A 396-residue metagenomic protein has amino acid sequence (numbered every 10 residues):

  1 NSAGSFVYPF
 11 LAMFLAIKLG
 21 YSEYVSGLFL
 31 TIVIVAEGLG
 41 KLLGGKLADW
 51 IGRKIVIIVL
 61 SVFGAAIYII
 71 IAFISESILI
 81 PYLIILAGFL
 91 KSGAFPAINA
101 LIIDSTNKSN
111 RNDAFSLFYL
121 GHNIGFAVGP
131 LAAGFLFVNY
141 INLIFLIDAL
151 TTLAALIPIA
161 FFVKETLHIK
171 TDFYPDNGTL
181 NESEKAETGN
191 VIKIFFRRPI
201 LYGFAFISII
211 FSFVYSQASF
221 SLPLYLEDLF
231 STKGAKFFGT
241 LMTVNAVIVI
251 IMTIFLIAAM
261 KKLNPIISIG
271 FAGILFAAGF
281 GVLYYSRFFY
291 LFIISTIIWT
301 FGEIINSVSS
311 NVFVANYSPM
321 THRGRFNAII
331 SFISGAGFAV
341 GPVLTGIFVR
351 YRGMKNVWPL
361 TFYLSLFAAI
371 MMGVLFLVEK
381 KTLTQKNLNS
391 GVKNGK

Functional and structural regions predicted by a protein language model:
F10-Y24, F220-F237: Short amphipathic helix-loop junctions that connect adjacent transmembrane helices in Major Facilitator Superfamily/SLC
I34-L42, F126-A127, A246-I254, F338-A339: Residue-level signature of mid-helix packing/kink "hotspots" within the transmembrane helices of 12-pass Major
K41-G52, M252-N264, V349: Helix-to-loop junctions at the C-terminal end of transmembrane segments in multipass secondary transporters
I55-I69, I267-G281: Structural signature of the two symmetry-related core transmembrane helices
A72-I84, Y284-S295: Helix-loop junctions at membrane interfaces in 12-TM secondary transporters
I85-I124: Cytoplasmic helix-loop-helix junction between adjacent transmembrane helices in 12-TM secondary transporters
I159-D176, V374-N387: Helix-loop junctions on the cytosolic side of multi-pass membrane transporters, especially the intracellular loop
T166-F204, G391-K396: Juxtamembrane intracellular "pre-TM" segments in multi-pass secondary transporters
